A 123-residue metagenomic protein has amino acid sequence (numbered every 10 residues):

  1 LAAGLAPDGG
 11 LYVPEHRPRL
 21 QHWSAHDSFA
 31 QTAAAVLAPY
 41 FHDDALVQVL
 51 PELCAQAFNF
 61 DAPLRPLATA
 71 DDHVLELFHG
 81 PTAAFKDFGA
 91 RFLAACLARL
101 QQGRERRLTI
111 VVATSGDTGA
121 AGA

Functional and structural regions predicted by a protein language model:
L1-A123: PLP-dependent amino-acid enzyme catalytic core
